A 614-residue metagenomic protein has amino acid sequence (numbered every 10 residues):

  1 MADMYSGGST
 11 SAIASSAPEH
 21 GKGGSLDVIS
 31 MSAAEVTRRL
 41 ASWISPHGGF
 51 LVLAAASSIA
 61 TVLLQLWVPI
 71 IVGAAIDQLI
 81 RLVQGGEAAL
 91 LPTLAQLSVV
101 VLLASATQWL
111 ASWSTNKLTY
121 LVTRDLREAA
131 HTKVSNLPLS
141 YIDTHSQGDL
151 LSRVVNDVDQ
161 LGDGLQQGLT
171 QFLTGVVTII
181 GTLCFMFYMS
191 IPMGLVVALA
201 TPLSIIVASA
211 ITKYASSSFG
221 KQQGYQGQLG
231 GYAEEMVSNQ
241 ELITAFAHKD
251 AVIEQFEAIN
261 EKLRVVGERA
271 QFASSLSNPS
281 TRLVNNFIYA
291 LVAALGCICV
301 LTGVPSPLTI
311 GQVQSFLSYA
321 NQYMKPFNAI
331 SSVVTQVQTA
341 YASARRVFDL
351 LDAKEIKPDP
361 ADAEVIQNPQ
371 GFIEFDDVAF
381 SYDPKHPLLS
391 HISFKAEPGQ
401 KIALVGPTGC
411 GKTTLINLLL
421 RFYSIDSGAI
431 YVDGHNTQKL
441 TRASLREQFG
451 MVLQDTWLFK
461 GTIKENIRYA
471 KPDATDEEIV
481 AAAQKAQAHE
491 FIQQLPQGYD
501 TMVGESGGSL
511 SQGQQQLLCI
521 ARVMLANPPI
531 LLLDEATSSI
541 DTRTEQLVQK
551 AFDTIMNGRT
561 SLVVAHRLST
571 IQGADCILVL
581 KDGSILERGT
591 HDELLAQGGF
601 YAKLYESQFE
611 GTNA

Functional and structural regions predicted by a protein language model:
M1-Q65, I80-L97, A111-T115, T119 (+9 more regions): Membrane-integrated ABC transporters
A14, S25-A33, A56-S57, L64-I80 (+13 more regions): Juxtamembrane helix-loop junctions of ABC transporter transmembrane domains
A41, P46, L139-S140, N156-L165 (+9 more regions): An intracellular "coupling" helix at the cytosolic face of ABC transporter transmembrane type-1 domains
P46, F50-L63, V100, Q167-K221 (+1 more regions): Transmembrane helices of ABC transporter permease
L51-T107, S114, F187-P192, A294 (+2 more regions): Transmembrane helix-loop-helix hairpins at lipid-water interfaces of multipass membrane proteins, especially the type-1
R81-G86, F185-L199, R269, A273-R345 (+1 more regions): Helix-loop-helix
V134, F256, V347, F375-D377: Conserved catalytic Walker-motif region of ABC-type ATPase nucleotide-binding domains
D359, I366-A614: ABC-type nucleotide-binding domain
